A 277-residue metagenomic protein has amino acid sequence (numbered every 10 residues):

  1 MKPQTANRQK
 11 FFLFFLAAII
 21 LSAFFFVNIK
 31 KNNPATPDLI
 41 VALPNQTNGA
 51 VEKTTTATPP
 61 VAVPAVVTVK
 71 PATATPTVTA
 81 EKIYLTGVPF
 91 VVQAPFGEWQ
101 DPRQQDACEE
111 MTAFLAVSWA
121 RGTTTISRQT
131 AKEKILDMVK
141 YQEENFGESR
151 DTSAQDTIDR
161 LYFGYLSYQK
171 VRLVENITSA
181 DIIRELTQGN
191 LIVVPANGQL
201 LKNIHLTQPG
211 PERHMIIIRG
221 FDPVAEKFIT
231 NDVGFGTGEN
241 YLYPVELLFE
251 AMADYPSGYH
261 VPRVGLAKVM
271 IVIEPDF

Functional and structural regions predicted by a protein language model:
M1-R8: N-terminal Lys/Arg-rich, disordered targeting/topogenic segments
K10-L16, I20-Q155, G198, L206-P209 (+2 more regions): Active-site-adjacent structural segments surrounding the nucleophilic cysteine of cysteine proteases and isopeptidases
L39, P209-G210, R219-F277: Noncatalytic regulatory segments and standalone regulatory/sensor domains
Q104, E109-A116, A131, A154-Y162 (+4 more regions): Stable alpha-helical elements in mature extracytoplasmic
T112, A116, A120-T124, V139 (+6 more regions): Sec/Tat-exported extracytoplasmic proteins
N145-Q188, I192: Mid-length scaffold segments of soluble, non-membrane domains
I177-T230: Active-site-adjacent substructure of cysteine-protease-like catalytic cores
